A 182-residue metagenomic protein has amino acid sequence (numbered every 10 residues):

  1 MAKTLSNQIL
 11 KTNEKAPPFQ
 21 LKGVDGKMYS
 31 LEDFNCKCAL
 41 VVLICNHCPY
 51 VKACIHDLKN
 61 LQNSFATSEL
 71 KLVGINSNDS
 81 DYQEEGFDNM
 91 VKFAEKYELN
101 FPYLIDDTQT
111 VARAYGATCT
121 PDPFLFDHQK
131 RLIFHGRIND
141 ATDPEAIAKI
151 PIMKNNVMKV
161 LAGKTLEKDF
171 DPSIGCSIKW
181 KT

Functional and structural regions predicted by a protein language model:
M1-L161, T165-F170, S177-T182: Chalcogenol-based redox active-site neighborhoods
